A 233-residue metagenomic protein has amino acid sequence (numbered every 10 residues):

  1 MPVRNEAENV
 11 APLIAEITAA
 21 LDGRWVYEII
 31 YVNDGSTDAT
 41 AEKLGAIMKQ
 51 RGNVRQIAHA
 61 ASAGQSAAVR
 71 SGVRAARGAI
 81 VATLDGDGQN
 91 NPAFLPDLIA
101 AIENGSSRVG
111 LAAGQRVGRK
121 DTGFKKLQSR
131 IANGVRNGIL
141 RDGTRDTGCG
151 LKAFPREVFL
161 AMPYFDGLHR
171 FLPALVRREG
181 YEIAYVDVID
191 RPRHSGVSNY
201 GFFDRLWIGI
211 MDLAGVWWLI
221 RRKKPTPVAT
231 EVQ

Functional and structural regions predicted by a protein language model:
V3-R4, D34, D85: Aromatic-flanked redox-active Cys/Sec active sites in thiol-based oxidoreductases, especially the WC-centered
E6-A20: Short, well-formed alpha-helical segments that are part of the catalytic scaffolds of diverse glycosyltransferases
E6-N9, S36, Q65, N91: Donor nucleotide-sugar binding loop of glycosyltransferases
L21-V26, M48-V54, N104-S106: Short helix-capping segments at alpha-helix termini
W25-G35, I57-A58: Short beta-strand/loop segment that forms part of the nucleotide-sugar
N33-E42, G88: A conserved acidic beta->alpha catalytic loop
N53-A75, I80-T83, Q89-D166, P192-I220 (+1 more regions): Acceptor/aglycone-binding surface of glycosyltransferases and processive sugar-polymer synthases
Y164, A174-R191: Catalytic donor-sugar/metal-binding loop of nucleotide-sugar-dependent glycosyltransferases
